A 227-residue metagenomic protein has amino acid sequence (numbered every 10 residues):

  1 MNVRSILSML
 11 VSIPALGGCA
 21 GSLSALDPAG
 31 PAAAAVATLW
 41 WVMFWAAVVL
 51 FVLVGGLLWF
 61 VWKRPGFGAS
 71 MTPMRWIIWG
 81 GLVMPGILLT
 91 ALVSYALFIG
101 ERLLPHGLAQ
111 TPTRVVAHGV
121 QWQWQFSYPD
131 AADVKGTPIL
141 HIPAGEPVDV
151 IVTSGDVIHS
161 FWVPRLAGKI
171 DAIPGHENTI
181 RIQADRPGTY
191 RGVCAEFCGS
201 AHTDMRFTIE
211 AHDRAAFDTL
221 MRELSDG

Functional and structural regions predicted by a protein language model:
M1-G21: N-terminal secretory/membrane targeting signals
M1-S8, T38-W41, I78-L82: Alpha-helical transmembrane segments and their helix-start/interface "positive-inside/aromatic belt" motifs in integral
V11-A15, F44, V48-L58, G86-L92: Hydrophobic alpha-helical transmembrane segments of multi-pass integral membrane proteins
A20-T38, P65-G227: Non-transmembrane, membrane-proximal soluble domains of secreted or membrane proteins
P28-R64: Membrane-embedded alpha-helical segments of integral membrane proteins
